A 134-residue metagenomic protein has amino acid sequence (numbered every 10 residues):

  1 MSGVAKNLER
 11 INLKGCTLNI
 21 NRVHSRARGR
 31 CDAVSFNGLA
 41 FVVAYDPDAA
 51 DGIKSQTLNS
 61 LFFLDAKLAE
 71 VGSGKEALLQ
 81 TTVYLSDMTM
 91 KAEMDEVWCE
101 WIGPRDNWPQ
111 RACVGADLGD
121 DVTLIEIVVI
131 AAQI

Functional and structural regions predicted by a protein language model:
M1-L79, L85-I134: N-terminal presequence-like segments and the immediate start of the first folded domain
